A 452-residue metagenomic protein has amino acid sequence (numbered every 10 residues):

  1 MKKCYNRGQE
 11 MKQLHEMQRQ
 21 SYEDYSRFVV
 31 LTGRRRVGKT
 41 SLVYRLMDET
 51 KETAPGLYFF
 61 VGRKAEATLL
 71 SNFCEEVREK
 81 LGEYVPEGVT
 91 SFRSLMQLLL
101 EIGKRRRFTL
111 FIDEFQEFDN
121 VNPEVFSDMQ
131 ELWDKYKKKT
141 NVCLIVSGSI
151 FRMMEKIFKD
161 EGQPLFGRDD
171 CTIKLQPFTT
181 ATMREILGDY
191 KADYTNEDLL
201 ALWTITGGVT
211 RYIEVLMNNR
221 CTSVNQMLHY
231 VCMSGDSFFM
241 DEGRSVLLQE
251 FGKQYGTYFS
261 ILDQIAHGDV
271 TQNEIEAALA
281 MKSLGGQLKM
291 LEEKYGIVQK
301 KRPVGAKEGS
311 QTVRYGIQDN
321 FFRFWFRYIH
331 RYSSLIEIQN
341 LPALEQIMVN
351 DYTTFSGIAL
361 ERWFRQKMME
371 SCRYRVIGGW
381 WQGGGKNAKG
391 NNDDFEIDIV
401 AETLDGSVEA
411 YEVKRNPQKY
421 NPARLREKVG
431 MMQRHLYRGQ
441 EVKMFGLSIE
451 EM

Functional and structural regions predicted by a protein language model:
M1-Q346: Phosphate-binding site recognition
K3, R36, Q311-M452: A cross-kingdom feature that marks ATP-driven nucleic-acid transaction machinery
